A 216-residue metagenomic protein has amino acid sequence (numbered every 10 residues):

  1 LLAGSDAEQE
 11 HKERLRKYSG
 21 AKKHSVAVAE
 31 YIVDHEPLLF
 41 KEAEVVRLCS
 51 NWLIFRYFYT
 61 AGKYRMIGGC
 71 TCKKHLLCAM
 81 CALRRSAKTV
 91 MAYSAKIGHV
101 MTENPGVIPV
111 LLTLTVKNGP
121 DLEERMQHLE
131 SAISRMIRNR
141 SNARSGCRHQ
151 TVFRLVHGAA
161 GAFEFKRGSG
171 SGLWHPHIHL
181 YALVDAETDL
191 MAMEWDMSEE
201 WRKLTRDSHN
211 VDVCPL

Functional and structural regions predicted by a protein language model:
L1-I67: N-terminal alpha-helical interaction blocks
K63, T71-H75: Short metal-coordination and nucleic-acid-contact micro-motifs, chiefly zinc-binding Cys/His arrays
T71, L112, H177: Divalent metal-coordination and catalytic microenvironments
L77-L83: Short, cysteine/histidine-rich loop/knuckle motifs that typically chelate Zn2+
A87-K88: Short, non-ligating residues that shape and space the ligands of small metal-coordination modules and catalytic
A92-N104: Short cysteine/histidine-rich metal-coordination sites, predominantly Zn2+-binding motifs
E103-L122: N-terminal regions immediately upstream of nucleotidyltransferase
K117-M126, S134-L216: Conserved His + Asp/Glu catalytic blocks
